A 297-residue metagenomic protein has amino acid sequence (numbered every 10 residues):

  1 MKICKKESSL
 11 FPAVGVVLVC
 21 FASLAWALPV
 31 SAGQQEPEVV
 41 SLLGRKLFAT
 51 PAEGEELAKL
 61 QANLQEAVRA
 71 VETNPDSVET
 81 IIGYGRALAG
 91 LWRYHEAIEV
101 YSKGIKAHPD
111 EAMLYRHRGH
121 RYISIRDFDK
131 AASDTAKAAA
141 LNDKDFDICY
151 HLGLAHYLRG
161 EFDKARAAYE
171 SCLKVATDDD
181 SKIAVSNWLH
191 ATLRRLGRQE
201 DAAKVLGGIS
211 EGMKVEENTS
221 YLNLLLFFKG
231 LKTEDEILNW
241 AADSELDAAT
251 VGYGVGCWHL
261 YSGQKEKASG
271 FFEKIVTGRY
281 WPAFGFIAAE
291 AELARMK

Functional and structural regions predicted by a protein language model:
L28-E79, G83, K297: N-terminal leader/linker segments that initiate helical-solenoid repeat arrays
T73, A107, L141, V175-D178 (+2 more regions): Structural marker of alpha-solenoid helical repeat scaffolds
V78-E79, A112-M113, F146-D147, D180-I183 (+1 more regions): Helix-start (N-cap) detector for alpha-helical repeat units in TPR-like alpha-solenoids, especially tetratricopeptide
R86, H120, L154, A191-L193 (+2 more regions): Residue-level recognition of tetratricopeptide repeat
G90, S124-I125, L158-R159, R195 (+2 more regions): Register position in tetratricopeptide repeats
